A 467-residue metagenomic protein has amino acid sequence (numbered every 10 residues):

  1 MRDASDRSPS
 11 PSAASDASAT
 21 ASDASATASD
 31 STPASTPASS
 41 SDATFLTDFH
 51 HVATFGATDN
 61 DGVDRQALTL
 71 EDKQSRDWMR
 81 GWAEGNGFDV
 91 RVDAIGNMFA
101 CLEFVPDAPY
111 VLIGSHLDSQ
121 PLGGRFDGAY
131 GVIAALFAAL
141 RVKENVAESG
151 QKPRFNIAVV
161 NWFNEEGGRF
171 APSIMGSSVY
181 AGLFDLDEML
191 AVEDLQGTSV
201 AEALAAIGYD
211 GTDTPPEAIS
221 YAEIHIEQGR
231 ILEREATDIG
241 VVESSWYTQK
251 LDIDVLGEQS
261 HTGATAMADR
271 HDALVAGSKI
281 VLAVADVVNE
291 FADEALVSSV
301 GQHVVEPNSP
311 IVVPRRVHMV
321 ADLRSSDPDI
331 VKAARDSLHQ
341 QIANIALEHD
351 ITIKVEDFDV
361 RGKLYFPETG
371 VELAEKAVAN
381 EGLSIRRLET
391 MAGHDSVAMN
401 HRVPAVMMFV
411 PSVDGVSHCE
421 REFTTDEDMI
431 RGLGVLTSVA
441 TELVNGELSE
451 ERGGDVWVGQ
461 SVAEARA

Functional and structural regions predicted by a protein language model:
A14-S35: Long, intrinsically disordered low-complexity tandem-repeat segments
P37-T69, F163, H418: N-terminal capping segment at the start of a domain
F45, H51-T58, G114-S115, I385-V435 (+1 more regions): Zn-dependent metallopeptidase/amidohydrolase metal-coordination segment
Q66-L68, S299-N308, V320-D327, T352-V371: A short beta-alpha structural unit
R80, E84, D89, D93 (+2 more regions): Active-site metal-coordination/substrate-binding segment of hydrolases, especially metallo-dependent peptidases
I113, L122-E166, Q249-V255, H261 (+4 more regions): Alpha-helical metal-binding/catalytic segments enriched in His/Glu/Asp
N164-E165, A171-S173, S177-D329: Midchain, well-structured core segments that form catalytic/ion-binding scaffolds
S245, H261, A268-E290, S337-Q340 (+1 more regions): His/Asp/Glu-rich mid-to-C-terminal helical/loop segments that flank catalytic regions of hydrolases
